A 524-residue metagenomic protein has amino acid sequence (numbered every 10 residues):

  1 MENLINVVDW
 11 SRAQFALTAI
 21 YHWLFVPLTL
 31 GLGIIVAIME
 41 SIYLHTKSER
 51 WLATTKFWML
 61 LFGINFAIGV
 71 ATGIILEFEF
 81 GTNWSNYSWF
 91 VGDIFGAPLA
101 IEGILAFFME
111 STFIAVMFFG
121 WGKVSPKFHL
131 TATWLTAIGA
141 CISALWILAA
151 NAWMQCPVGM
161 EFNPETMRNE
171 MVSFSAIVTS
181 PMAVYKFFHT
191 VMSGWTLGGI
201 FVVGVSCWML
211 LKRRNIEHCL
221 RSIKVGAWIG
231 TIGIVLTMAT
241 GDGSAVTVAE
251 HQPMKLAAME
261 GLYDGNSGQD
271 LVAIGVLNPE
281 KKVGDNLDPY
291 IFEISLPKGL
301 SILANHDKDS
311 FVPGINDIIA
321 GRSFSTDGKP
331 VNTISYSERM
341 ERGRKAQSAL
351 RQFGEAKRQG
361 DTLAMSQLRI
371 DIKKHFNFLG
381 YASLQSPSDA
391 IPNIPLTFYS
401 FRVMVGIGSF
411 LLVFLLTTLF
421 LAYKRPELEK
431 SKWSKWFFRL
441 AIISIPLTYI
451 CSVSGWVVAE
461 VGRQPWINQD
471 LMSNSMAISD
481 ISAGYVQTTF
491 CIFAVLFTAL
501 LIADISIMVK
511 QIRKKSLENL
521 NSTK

Functional and structural regions predicted by a protein language model:
M1-I20, K47-T54, F78-A100, A152-F188 (+6 more regions): Membrane-interface interhelical loops and short amphipathic "cap" helices that link adjacent transmembrane segments
E2-H45, A53-F57, F62-G69: N-terminal signal-anchor module of multipass membrane proteins
T46-I64, F90-G96, A100, G120-I138 (+2 more regions): Membrane-interfacial loop-to-helix junctions in multi-pass inner-membrane proteins
G63-A71, W134-M154, G230-G241, A356 (+1 more regions): Hydrophobic alpha-helical membrane-insertion segments
N65-L135, A152, V461-R463: Membrane-interface helix-loop-helix modules in multi-pass inner-membrane proteins
A115-K123, F128-W134, L145-M154, F174 (+2 more regions): Internal alpha-helical transmembrane segments
A150, I232-S348: Aromatic-rich transmembrane-lumenal/periplasmic boundary elements in polytopic membrane proteins
D389-W456, Q487-Q511: C-terminal substrate/ligand-recognition segments
